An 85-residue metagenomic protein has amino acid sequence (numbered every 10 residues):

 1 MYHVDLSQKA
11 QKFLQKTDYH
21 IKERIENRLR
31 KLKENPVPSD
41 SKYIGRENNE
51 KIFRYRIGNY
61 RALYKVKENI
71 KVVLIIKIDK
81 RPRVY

Functional and structural regions predicted by a protein language model:
M1-Q8, K12, H20-E23, I57-Y60 (+1 more regions): Enriched for short, Lys/Arg-rich terminal
E23, N27, P38, G45 (+1 more regions): A generic "cationic amphipathic patch" detector
R30-R54: A short, surface-exposed loop/turn module that caps and links secondary-structure elements
